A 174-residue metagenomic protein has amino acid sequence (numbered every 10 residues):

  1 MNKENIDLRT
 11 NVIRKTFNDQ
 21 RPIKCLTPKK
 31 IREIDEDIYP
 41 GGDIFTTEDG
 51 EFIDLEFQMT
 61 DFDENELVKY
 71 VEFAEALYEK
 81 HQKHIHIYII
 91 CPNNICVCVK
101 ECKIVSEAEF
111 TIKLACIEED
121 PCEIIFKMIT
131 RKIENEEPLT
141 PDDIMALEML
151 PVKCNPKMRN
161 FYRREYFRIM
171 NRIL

Functional and structural regions predicted by a protein language model:
M1-L174: Elongated, amphipathic alpha-helical interaction scaffolds
